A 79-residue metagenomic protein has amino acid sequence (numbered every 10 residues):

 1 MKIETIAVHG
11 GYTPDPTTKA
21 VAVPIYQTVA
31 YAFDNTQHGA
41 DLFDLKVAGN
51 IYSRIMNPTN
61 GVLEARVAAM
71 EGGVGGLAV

Functional and structural regions predicted by a protein language model:
M1-V47: N-terminal glycine-rich, Lys/His-bearing helix-loop that initiates the first secondary-structure elements of many
N35-V79: Conserved N-terminal alpha-helix of the aminotransferase class I/II PLP-enzyme fold
